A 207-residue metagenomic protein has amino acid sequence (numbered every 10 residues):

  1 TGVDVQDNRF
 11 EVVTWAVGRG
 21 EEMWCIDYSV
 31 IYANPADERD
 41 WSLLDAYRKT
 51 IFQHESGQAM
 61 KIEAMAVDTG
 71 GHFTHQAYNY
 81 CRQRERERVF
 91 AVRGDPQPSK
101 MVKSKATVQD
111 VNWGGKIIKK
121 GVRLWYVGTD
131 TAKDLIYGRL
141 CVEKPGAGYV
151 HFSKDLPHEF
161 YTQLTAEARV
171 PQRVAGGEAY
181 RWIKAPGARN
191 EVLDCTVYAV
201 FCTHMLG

Functional and structural regions predicted by a protein language model:
T1-Q6: Two-metal-ion RNase H-like nuclease active-site motif
E11-V13: Structural motif
W15-V17: Beta-propeller blade repeat segments, especially FG-GAP/WD-type strand-to-loop junctions in 6- to 7-bladed propeller
E21-A175: Mg2+-dependent endonuclease catalytic cores in nucleic-acid-processing enzymes, primarily RNase H-like
D155-G207: Long, compositionally biased intrinsically disordered regions
